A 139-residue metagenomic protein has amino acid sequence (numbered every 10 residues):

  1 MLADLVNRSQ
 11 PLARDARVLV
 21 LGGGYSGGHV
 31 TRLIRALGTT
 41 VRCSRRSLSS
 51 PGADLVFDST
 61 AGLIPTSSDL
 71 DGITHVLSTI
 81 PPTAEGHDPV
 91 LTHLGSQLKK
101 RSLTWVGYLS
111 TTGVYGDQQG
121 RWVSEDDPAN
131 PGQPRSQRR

Functional and structural regions predicted by a protein language model:
M1-T60, T66-S67, S78-T79: Hydrophobic, well-ordered beta-alpha structural blocks that scaffold small-molecule cofactor pockets
G24, S110-T111, Q133: Catalytic nucleophile serine of serine hydrolases, specifically the conserved "nucleophile elbow" pentapeptide
V30, A53, G86-V90, L94 (+1 more regions): Short glycine-/acidic-enriched loop or helix-start segments at secondary-structure transitions that form or flank
S44, V106-T112: SDR active-site strand-loop-helix element
S49, T112-Y115: Active-site loop signature of alpha/beta-hydrolase-fold enzymes
P51-G62, H93, G120-E125: Active-site regions of enzymes building and remodeling cell-envelope glycoconjugates
D71-Y108: NAD(P)-cofactor binding segment of oxidoreductase domains
Q119-R139: Catalytic helix-loop patch of NAD(P)-dependent Rossmann-fold dehydrogenases
